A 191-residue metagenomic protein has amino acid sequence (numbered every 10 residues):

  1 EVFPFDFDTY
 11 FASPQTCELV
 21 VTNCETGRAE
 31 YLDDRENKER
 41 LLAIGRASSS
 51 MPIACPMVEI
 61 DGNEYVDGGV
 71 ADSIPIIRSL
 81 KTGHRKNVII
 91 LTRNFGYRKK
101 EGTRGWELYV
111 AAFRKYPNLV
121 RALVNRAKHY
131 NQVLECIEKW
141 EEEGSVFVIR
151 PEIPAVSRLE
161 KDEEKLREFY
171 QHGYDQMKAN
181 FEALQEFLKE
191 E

Functional and structural regions predicted by a protein language model:
E1-E191: Patatin-like phospholipase
